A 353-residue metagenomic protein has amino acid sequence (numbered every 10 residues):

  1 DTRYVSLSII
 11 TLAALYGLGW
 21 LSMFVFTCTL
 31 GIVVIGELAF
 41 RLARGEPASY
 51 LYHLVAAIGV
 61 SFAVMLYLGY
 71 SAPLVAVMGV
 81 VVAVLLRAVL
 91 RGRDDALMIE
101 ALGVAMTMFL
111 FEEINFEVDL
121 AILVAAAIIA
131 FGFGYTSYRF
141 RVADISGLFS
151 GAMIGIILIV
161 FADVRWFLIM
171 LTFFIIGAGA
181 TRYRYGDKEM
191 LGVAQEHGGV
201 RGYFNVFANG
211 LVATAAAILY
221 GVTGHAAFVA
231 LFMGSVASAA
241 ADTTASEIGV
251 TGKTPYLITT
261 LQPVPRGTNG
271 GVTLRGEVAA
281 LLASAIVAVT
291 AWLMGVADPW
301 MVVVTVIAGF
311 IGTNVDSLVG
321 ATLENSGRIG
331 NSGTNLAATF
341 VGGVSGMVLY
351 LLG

Functional and structural regions predicted by a protein language model:
D1-A245, G249-G353: Hydrophobic alpha-helical transmembrane segments
